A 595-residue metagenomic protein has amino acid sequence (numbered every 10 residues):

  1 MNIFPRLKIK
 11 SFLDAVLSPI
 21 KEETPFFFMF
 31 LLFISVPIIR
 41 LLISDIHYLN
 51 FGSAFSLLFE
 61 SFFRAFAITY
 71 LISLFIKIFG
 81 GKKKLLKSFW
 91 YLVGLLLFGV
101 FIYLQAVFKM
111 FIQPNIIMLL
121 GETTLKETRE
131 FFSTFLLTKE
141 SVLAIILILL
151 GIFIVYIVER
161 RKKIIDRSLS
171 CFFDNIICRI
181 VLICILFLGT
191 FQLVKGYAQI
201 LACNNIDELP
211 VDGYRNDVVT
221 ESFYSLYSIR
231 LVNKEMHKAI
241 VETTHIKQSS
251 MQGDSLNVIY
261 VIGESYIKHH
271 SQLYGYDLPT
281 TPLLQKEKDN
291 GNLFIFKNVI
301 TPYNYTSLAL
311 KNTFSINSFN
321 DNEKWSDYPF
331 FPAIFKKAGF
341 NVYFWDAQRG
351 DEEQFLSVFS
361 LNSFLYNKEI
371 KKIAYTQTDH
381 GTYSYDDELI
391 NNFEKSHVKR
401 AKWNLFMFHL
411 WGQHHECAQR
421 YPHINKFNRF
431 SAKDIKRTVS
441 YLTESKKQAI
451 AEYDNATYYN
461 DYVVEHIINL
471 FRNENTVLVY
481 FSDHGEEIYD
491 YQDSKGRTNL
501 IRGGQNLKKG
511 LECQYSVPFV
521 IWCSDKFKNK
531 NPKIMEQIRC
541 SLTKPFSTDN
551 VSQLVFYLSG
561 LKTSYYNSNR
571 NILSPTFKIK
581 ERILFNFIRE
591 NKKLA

Functional and structural regions predicted by a protein language model:
N2-V211: Transmembrane and membrane-interface helices of multi-pass, inner-membrane envelope-modifying transferases
T69, N391-E394, D434-Y480, G504-N506 (+2 more regions): A long, amphipathic alpha-helix that forms part of the scaffold/cap immediately adjacent to metal-dependent active
L186-R437, S516, S547-F577: Active-site-proximal alpha/beta segments of enzymes that process anionic O-linked groups
I259, A456-R502, S552, F556: Metal-dependent active-site segment of extracytoplasmic phospho-/sulfohydrolases and closely related
G275-P279, V479-N531, S568: Histidine-centered active-site microenvironments of extracellular/periplasmic hydrolases and transferases
N312, I373-Y375, T438-A449, K530-Q537: Short glycine/proline-rich turn/loop motifs
N322-P329, K447-Y458, N506-V517, K528-V555 (+1 more regions): A short beta-strand-to-alpha-helix junction
I334-G339, V398-A401, N469, N473 (+3 more regions): C-terminal luminal/periplasmic domains and tails of membrane-associated envelope-modifying transferases
